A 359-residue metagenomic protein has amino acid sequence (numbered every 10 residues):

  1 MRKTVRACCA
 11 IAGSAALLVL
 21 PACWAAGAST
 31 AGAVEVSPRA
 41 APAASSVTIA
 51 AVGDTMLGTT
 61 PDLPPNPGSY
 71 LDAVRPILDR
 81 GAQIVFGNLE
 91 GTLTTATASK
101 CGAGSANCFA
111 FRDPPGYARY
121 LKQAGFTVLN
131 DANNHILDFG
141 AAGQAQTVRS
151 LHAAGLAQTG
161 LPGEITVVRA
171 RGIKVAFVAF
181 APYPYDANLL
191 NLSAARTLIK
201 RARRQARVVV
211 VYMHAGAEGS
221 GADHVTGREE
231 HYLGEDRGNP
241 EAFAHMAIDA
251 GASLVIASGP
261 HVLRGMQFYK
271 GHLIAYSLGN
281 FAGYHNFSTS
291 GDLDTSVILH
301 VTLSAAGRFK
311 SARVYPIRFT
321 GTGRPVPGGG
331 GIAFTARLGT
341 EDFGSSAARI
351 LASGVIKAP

Functional and structural regions predicted by a protein language model:
M1-A33: Secretory targeting and sorting signals
T30-P359: Acidic, metal/ion-coordinating pockets
